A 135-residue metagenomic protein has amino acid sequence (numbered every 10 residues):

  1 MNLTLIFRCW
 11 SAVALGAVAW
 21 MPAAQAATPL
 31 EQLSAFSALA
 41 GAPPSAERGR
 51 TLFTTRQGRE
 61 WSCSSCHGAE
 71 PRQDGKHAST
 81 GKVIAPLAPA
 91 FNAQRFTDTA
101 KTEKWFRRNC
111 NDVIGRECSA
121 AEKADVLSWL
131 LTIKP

Functional and structural regions predicted by a protein language model:
N2-S11: Bacterial N-terminal signal peptides that target proteins for export
W10-A19: Bacterial N-terminal signal peptides
W20-A26: Sec/Tat signal peptide C-region and signal peptidase I cleavage site
A27-Q57: Electrostatic cytochrome c docking/interface patches
P43, S64-T102: Gly/Gly-Pro-rich "capping" loops immediately C-terminal to redox-active cysteine motifs in periplasmic/lumenal
S45-R48, S62, D98, T102 (+3 more regions): Stable alpha-helical elements in mature extracytoplasmic
T51-A69, D125-S128: C-type cytochrome heme c attachment motif
E103-P135: C-terminal capping alpha-helices of c-type cytochrome domains
